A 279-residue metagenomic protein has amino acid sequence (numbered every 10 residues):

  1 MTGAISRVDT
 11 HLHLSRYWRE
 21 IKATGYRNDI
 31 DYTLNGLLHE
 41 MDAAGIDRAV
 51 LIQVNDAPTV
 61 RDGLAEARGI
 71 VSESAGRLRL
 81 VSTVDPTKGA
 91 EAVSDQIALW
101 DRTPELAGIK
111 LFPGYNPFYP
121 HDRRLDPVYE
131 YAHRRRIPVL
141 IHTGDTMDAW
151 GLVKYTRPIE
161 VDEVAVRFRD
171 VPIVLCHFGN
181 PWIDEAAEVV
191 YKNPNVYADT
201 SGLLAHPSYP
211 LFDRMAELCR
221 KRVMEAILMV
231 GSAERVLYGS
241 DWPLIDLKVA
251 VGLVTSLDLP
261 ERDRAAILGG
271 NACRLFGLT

Functional and structural regions predicted by a protein language model:
M1-H13, R19-R48, E225-L237, I245-T279: Mid-to-C-terminal alpha-helical segments outside catalytic/metal-binding sites
R7-T10, L51-Q53, V81-S82, K110 (+3 more regions): Active-site neighborhood of phospho(di)ester-bond hydrolases with catalytic His/Asp-centered motifs
H11, M41, A67, I109 (+7 more regions): Conserved, mostly hydrophobic/aromatic
S15-Y17, D56-T59, T87-G89, N116 (+5 more regions): Active-site environment of divalent metal-dependent phosphoester hydrolases
I30-L37, R61-G69, A92-Q96, P158-V161 (+2 more regions): Alpha-helical scaffolding within the catalytic cores of extracellular/periplasmic polymer-degrading hydrolases
D47-R48, P58-T156: Active-site gating/metal-coordination segments in enzymes
R61-R77, A165-V166, Y191-G202, L253-L257: Short, electropositive alpha-helical surface patch
P104-G108, H121-L237: Catalytic pocket-lining loop regions of alpha/beta-barrel enzymes, especially the amidohydrolase/enolase/GH5 lineages
